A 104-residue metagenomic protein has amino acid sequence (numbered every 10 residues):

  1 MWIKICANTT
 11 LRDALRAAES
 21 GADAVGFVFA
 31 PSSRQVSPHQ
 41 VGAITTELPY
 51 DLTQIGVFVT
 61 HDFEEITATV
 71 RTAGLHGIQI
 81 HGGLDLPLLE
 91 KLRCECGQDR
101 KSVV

Functional and structural regions predicted by a protein language model:
M1-T9, T53-H61: Active-site mouth loops of central-metabolism enzymes
N8-R16, T60-R71: Short, acidic/polar
A17, I78: Conserved, mostly hydrophobic/aromatic
S20, T72-A73: Structural motif
V25-A30, T53-I55: Short, well-structured secondary-structure segments
A30-E47, D62-E65, H81-D99: Active-site-adjacent beta->alpha loops and helix N-cap segments on the catalytic face of soluble alpha/beta enzymes
V103-V104: Conserved small/polar residues in nucleotide/adenosyl-binding loops
